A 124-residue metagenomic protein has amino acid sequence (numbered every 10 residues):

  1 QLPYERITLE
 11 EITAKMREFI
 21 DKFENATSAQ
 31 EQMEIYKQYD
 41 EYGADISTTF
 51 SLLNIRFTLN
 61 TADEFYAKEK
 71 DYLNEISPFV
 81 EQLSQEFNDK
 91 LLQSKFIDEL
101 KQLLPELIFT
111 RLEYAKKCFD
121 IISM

Functional and structural regions predicted by a protein language model:
Q1-A14, E18, M33, K37-M124: Long, non-catalytic architectural segments outside compact domain cores
F23-Y36: Short, Lys/Glu-rich amphipathic helical modules
